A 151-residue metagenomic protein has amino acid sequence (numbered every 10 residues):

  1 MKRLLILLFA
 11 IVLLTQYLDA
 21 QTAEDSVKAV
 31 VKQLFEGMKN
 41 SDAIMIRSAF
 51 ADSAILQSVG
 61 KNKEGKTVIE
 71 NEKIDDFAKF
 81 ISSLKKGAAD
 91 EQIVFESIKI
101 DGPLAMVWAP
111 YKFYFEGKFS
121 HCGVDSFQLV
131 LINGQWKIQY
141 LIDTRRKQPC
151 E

Functional and structural regions predicted by a protein language model:
L4-L13: Sec-dependent N-terminal signal peptides
T15-S48: Short, low-complexity N-terminal intrinsically disordered segments enriched in polar/charged residues
S26, N71-E116: Surface-exposed, charged secondary-structure patches
K32, E36, F50-E64: Short, solvent-exposed secondary-structure junction/capping segments
L34, I46, A54, V107 (+1 more regions): Hydrophobic pocket/interface hotspot
F50-D52, G60, K99, A109-F113 (+1 more regions): A mature extracytoplasmic/lumenal domain signature
G117-S120, Q148-E151: A short, polar/proline- and glycine-enriched secondary-structure boundary/capping micro-motif
C122-K147: Short beta-strand edge/turn micro-motifs at domain boundaries
